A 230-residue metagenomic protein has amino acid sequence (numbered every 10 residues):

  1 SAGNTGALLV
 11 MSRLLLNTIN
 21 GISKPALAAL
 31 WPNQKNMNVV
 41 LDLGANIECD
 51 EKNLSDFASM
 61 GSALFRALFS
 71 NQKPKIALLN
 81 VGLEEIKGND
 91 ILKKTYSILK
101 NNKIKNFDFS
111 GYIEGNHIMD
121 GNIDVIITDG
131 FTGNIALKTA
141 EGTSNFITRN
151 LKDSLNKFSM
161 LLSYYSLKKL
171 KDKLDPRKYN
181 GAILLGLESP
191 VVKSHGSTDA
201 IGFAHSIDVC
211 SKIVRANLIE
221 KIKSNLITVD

Functional and structural regions predicted by a protein language model:
S1, I47-D50, Y112-D120, K171 (+2 more regions): Glycine-rich oxoanion-binding loops at beta->alpha junctions
S1-T18, I22-F57, R66, T95-I98: N-terminal loops that bind phosphate or other acidic moieties and the adjacent beta-alpha structural core
A2-G3, E85-G88, L151-K157: A broad, low-specificity signal for short, low-complexity segments enriched in glycine/proline and polar/charged
G3-A7, V81-E84, F131-N134, S197: Short glycine-rich anion-binding loops that position phosphate/pyrophosphate groups of nucleotides and phosphorylated
S12-V40, N122-I126, G130-D230: Glycine-rich phosphate/nucleotide-binding loop
L43-I47, L83-E84, V192, S197: Short beta-strand and adjoining strand-loop segment in the mid-core of the Rossmann-like NAD(P)-dependent dehydrogenase
I47-G115, D124-V125, D129: Glycine-rich phosphate/diphosphate-binding loop of Rossmann-like nucleotide-binding domains
